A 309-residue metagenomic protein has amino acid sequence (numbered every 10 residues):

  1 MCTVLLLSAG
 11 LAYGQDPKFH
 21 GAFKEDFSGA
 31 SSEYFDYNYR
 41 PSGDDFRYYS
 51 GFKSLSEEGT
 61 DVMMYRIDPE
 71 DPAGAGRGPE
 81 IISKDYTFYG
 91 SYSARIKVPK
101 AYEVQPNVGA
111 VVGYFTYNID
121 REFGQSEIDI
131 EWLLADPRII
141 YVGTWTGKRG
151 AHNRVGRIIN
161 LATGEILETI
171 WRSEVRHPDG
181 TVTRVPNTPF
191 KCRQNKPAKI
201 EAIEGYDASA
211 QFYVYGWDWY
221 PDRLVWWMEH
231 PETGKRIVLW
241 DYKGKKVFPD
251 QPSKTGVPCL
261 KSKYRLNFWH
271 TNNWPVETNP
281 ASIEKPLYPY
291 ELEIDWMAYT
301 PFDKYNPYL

Functional and structural regions predicted by a protein language model:
M1-A9: Bacterial N-terminal signal peptides
G10-G14: Sec/Tat signal peptide C-region and signal peptidase I cleavage site
Q15-L309: GH16 jelly-roll
